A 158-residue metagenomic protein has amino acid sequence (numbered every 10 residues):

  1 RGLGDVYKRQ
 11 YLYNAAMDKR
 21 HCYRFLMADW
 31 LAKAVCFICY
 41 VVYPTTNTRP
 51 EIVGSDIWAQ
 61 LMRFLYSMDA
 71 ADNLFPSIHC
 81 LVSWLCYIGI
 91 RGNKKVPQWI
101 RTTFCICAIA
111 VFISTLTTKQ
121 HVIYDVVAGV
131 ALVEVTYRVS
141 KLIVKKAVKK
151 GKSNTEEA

Functional and structural regions predicted by a protein language model:
G2-Y7: Short, small-residue-biased leader/transition segments that mark boundaries at the very start of proteins
K8-Y11, L81-I88, I106-S114: Hydrophobic, membrane-inserted alpha-helices
A15-W99, A147-A158: Membrane-interface loops
M27-W30, C105, A128: Internal alpha-helical transmembrane segments of multi-pass membrane proteins, especially GPCRs
K33-V42, I106-T117: Aromatic-anchored segments of alpha-helical transmembrane domains
E51, A71-F75, A110-T136: Interfacial helix-loop-helix junctions of multi-pass membrane proteins
Y87-R91, V133-K141: Hydrophobic transmembrane alpha-helices
P97-I109: Short hydrophobic alpha-helices at membrane interfaces in multi-pass membrane enzymes
